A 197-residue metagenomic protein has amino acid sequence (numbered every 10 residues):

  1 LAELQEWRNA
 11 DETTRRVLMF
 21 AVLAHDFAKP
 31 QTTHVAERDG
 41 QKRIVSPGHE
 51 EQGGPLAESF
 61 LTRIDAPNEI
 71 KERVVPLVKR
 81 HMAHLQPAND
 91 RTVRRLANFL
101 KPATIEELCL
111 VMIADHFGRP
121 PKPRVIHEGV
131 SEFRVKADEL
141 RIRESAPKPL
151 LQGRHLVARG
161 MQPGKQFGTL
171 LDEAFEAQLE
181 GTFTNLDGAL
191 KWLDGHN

Functional and structural regions predicted by a protein language model:
A2-G129: Divalent metal-dependent catalytic cores for phosphoryl transfer on phosphate-bearing substrates
A57-R63, R119-N197: Charged substrate- and nucleic-acid-binding regions of tRNA-handling and nucleotidyl-transfer enzymes, centered on
